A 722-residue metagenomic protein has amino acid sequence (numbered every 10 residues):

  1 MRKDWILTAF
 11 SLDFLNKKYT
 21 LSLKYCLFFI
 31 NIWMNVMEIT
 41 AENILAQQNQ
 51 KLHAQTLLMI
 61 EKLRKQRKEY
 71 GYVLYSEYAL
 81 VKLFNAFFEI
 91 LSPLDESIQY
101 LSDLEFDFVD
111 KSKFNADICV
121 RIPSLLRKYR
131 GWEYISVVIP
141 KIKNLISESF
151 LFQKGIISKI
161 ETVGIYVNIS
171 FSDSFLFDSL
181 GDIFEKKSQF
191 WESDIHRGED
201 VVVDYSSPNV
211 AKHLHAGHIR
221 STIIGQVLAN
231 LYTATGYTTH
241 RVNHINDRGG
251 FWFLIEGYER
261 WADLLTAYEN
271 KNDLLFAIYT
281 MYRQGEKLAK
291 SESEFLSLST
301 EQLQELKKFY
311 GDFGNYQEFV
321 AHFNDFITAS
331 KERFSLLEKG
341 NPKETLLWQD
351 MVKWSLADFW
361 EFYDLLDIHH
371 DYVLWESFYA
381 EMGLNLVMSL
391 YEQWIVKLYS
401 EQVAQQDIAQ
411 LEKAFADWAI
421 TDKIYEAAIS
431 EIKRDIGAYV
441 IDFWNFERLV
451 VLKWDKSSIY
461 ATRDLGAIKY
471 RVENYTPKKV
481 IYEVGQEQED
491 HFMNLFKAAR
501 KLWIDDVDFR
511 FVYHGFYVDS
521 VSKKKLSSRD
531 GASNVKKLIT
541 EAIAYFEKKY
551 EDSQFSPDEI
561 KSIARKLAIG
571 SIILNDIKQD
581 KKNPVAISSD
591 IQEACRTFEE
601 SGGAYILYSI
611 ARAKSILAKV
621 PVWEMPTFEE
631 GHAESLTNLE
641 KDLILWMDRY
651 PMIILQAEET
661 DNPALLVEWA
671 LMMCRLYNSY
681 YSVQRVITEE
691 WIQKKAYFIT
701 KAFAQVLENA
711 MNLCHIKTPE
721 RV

Functional and structural regions predicted by a protein language model:
T8-A9, T20: Ala/Thr-enriched low-complexity intrinsically disordered regions
S11-L12, L23: Compositionally biased non-globular segments, especially hydrophobic aliphatic-rich helices of signal peptides
L12-N16, I30-N31: Generic detector of N-terminal low-structure segments
E38-F177, S188, E192-V722: Non-catalytic interaction-recognition regions
D178-I183: Short, charged, solvent-exposed linker or helix-capping segments at domain edges/interfaces that act as flexible hinges
